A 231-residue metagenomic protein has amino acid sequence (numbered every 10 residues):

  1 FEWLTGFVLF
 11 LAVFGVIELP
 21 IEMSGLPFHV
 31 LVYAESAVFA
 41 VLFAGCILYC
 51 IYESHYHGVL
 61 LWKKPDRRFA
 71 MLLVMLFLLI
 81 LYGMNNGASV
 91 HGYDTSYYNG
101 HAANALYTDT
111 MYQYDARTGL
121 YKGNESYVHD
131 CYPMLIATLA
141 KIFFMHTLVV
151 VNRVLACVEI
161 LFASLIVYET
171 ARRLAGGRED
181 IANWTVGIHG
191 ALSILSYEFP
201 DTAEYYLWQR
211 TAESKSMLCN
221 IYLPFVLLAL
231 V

Functional and structural regions predicted by a protein language model:
F1-F10, D66-A70, E179-V186: Membrane-interfacial loop-to-transmembrane alpha-helix junctions, especially the N-terminal start
F1-K63: Membrane-embedded, hydrophobic transmembrane alpha-helices
E2-F7, L120-N124, V231: Short, amphipathic, aromatic/basic-enriched membrane-interface segments that mark the entry/exit of transmembrane
V16, I166-V167, V226: Hydrophobic/aromatic residues in alpha-helical transmembrane segments
L19-G25, G83-N86, R172, V231: Hydrophobic alpha-helical transmembrane segments
K64-Y82: Internal/C-terminal transmembrane anchor helices
F77-I221: Active-site lumenal/periplasmic loops and adjacent helix-entry segments of GT-C-fold, multi-pass membrane
L218, L223-V231: Membrane-interface transmembrane helices that cradle and orient dolichyl/undecaprenyl
